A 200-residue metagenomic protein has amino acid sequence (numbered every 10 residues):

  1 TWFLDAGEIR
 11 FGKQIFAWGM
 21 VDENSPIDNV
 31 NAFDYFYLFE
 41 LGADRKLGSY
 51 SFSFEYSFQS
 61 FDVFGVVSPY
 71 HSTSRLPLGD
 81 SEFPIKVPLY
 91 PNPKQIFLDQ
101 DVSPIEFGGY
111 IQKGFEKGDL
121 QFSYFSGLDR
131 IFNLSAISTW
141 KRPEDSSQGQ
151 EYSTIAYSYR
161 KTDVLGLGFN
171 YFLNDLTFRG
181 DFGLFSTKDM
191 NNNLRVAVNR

Functional and structural regions predicted by a protein language model:
T1, K46-Y50, S57, S103-F107 (+3 more regions): Residues that define the transmembrane beta-barrel architecture of outer-membrane proteins
T1-D5, F52-Y56, G109-K113, F122 (+2 more regions): Residues on the lipid-exposed face of transmembrane beta-strands in outer-membrane beta-barrel proteins
T1-F83, E116: Outer membrane beta-barrel
W2-A6, S57-S60, G114-K117, K161 (+2 more regions): Outer-membrane beta-barrel strand-turn architecture
F11-K13, G65-P69, F122-S126, G180-L184: Transmembrane beta-barrel strands of outer-membrane/channel proteins
A17-V21, H71-P77, L128-L134, T177 (+1 more regions): Gram-negative outer-membrane beta-barrel proteins
D22-D28, L76-E82, N133-K141, M190-A197: Outer-membrane beta-barrel translocator domains and adjoining extracellular loop/strand segments of Gram-negative
Y124, S135-R200: Outer-membrane beta-barrel pore domains
